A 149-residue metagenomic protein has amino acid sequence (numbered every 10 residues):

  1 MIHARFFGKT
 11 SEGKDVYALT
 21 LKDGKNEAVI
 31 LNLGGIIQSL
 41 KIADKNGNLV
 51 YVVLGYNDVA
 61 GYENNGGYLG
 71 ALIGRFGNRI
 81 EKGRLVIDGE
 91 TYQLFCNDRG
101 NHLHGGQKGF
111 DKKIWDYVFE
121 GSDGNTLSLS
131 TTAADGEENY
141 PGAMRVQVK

Functional and structural regions predicted by a protein language model:
M1-K149: Surface-exposed acidic/polar loop and edge beta-strand patches at domain peripheries
